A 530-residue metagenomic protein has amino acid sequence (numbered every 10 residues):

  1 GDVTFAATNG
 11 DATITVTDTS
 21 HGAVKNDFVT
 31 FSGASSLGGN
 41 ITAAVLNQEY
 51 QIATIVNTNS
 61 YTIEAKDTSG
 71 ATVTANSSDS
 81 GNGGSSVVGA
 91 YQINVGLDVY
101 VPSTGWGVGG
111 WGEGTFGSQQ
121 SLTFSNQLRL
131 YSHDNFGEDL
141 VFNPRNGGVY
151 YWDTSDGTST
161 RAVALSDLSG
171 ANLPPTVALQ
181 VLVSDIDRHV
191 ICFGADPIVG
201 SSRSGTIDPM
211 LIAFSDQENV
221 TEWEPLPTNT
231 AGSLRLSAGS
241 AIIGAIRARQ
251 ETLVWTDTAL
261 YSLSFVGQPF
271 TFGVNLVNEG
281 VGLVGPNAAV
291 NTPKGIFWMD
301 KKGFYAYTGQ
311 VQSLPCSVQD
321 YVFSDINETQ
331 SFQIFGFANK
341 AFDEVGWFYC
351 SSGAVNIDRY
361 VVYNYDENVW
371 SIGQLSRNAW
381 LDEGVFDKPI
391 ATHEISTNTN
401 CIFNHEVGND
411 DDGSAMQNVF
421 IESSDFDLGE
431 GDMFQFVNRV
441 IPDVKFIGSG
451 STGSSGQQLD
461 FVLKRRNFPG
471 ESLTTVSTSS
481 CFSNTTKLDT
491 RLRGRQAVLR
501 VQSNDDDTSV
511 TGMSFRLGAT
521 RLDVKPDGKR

Functional and structural regions predicted by a protein language model:
G1-R129, D156-V163, D167-L173: Small/polar beta-strand repeat architecture
V99-V101, W106, L122, L130 (+2 more regions): Beta-sheet repeat architectures centered on beta-propellers
V101-P102, W106, Y150-W152, P197-L226 (+2 more regions): Short beta-strand segments and strand-loop junctions that repeat across beta-rich extracellular domains
E113-N126, S159-Q333: Beta-propeller and closely related beta-pinwheel folds
D139-W152: Hydrophobic or amphipathic alpha-helical targeting/insertion segments
V141-F142, T252, I296, P389: Hydrophobic beta-strand segments that make up the repeating blades of beta-propeller and related beta-repeat
N143, C192-F193, W255, M299 (+2 more regions): Residue-level marker for isolated small/hydroxyl-bearing positions within beta-strands of beta-sheet-rich domains
